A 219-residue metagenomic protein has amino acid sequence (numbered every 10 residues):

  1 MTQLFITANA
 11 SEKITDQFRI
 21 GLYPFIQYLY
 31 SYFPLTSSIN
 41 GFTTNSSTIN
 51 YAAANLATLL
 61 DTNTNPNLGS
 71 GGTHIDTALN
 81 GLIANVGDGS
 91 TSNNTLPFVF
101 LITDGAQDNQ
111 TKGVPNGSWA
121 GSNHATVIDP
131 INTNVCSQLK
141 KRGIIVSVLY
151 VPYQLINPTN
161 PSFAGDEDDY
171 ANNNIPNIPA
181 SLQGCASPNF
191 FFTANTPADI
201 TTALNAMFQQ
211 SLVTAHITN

Functional and structural regions predicted by a protein language model:
M1-N219: P/S/T/G-enriched low-complexity
